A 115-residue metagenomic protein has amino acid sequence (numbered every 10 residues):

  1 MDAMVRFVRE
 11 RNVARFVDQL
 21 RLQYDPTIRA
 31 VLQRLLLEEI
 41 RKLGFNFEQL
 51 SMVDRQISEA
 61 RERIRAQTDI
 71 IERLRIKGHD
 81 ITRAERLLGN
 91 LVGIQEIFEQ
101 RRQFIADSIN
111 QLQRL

Functional and structural regions predicted by a protein language model:
D2-L115: Anionic, Ser/Thr-rich low-complexity intrinsically disordered regions
